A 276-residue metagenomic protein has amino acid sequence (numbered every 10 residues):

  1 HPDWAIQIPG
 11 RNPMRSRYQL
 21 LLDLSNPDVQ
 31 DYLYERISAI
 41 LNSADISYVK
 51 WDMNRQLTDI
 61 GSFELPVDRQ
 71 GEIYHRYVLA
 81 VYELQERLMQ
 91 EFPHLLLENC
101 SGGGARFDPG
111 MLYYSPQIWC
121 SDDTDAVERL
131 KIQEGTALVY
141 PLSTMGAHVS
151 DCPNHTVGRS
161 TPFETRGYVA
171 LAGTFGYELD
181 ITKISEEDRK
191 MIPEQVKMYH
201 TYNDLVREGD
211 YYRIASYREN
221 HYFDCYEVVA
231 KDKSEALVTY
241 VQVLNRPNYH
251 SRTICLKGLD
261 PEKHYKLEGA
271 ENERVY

Functional and structural regions predicted by a protein language model:
P2-D31, H75-T182: Glycan-recognition surfaces
L22-D52: An active-site-proximal structural segment forming one wall of the substrate-binding cleft that immediately precedes
L33, D52, L97, A170 (+2 more regions): Conserved, mostly hydrophobic/aromatic
D45-S47, F92-L95, K233-S234: Short, well-ordered coil/turn segments that N-cap beta-strands
W51-T58, S101-R106: Short, solvent-exposed turn/loop segments enriched in Gly/Ser/Thr/Pro and often Arg
P162-S216: Catalytic cores of secreted or luminal carbohydrate-active enzymes
Y217-D260: Carbohydrate-binding surface patches
K257-E273: Solvent-exposed beta-hairpin/edge-strand motifs
